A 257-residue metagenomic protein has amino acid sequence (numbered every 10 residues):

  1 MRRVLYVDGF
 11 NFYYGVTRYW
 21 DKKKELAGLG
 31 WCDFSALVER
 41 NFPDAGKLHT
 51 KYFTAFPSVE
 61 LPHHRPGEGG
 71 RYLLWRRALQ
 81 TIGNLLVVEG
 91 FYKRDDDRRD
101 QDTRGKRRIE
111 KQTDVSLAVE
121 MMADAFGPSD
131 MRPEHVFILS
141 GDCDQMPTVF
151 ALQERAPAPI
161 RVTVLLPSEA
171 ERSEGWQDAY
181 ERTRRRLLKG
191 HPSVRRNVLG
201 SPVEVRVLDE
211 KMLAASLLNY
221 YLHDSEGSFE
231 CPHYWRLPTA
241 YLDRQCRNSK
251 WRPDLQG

Functional and structural regions predicted by a protein language model:
M1-K111, R155, I160-S168: Domain-level signal for Mg2+-assisted phosphodiester chemistry and nucleotide/NA-binding surfaces in nucleic-acid
V87-G257: Nuclease catalytic cores that cleave nucleic-acid phosphodiester bonds, predominantly acidic two-metal-ion
